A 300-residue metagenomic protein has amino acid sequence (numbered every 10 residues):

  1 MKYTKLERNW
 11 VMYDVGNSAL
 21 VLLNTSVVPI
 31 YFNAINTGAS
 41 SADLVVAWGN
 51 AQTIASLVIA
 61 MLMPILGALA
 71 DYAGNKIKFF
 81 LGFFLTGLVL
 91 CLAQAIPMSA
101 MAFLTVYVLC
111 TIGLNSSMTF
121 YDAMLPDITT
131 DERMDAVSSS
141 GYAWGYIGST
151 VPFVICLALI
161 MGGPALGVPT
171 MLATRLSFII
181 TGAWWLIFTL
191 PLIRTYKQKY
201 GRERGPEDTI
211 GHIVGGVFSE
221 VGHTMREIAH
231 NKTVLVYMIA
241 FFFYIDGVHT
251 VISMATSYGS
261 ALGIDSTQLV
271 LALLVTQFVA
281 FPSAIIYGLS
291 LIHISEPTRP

Functional and structural regions predicted by a protein language model:
K2-E7, Q198-M238: Juxtamembrane intracellular "pre-TM" segments in multi-pass secondary transporters
K2-S56, L235-A240, Y244-L262, Q268-A272: Helix-loop boundary and gating motifs at the non-cytosolic
G49-A68, L274-I286: Central cavity-lining transmembrane alpha-helices of secondary-active solute carriers, predominantly the Major
F84-S99: C-terminal ends and interior cores of transmembrane alpha-helices in multi-pass membrane transporters/permeases
L90, M101-S117: Hydrophobic core of transmembrane alpha-helices in multi-pass small-molecule transporters, especially MFS/SLC-type
S139-L157: Glycine-rich segments within core transmembrane alpha-helices of 12-TM secondary carriers
C156-M161, G182-R202: C-terminal membrane-cytosol helix-exit motif in multi-pass small-molecule transporters
S290-P300: Residue-level detector of conserved catalytic or cofactor/ligand-binding positions in enzyme active sites
